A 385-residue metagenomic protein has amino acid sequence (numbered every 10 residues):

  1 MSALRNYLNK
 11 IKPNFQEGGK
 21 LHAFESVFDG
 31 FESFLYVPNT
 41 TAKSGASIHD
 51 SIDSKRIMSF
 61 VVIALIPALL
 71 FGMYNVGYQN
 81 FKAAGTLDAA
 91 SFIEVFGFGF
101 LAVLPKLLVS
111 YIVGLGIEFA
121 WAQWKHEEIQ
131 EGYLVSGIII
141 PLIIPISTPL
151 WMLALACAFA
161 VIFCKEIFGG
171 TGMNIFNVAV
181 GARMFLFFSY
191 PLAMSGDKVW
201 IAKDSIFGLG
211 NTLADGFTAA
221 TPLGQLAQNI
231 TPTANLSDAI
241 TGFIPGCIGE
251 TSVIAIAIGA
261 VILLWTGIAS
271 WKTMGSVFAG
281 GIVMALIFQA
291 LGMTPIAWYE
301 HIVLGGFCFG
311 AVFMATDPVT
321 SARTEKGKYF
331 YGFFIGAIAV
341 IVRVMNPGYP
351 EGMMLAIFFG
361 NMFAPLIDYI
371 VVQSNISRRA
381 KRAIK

Functional and structural regions predicted by a protein language model:
M1-L107: N-terminal signal-anchor module of multipass membrane proteins
A42-I48, G114-K125, I162-G172, I258-T266 (+1 more regions): C-terminal ends of transmembrane helices
F96-S110, S147-A156, A239-V253, P295-F307: Structural signature of hydrophobic alpha-helical transmembrane segments
V113-E118, Y133-L142, C157-C164, A255-L263 (+3 more regions): Hydrophobic, membrane-inserted alpha-helices
E128-L209: Membrane-interface helix-loop-helix junctions at boundaries between adjacent transmembrane segments
A154, I175-A179, W298-G306, K328-F330 (+1 more regions): Loop-to-transmembrane alpha-helix initiation sites
G172-A257: Long hydrophobic alpha-helical segments that form multi-pass transmembrane helix bundles in integral membrane proteins
M274-E325: A beta-strand-loop signature enriched in Asp, Gly, Thr, and Trp that corresponds to the sialidase/neuraminidase Asp-box
